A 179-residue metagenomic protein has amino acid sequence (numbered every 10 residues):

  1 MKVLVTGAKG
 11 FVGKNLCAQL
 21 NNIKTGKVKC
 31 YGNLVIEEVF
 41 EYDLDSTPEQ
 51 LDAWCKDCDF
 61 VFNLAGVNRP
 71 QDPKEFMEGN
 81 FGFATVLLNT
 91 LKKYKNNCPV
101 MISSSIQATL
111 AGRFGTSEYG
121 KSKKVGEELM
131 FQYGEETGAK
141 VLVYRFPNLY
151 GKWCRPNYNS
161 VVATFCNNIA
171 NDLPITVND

Functional and structural regions predicted by a protein language model:
M1-G26: N-terminal Rossmann NAD(P)H-binding glycine-rich loop of SDR-like oxidoreductase domains
T6, G10, M77-F81, T116-K124 (+1 more regions): Short-chain dehydrogenase/reductase
T25-L51: Adenosine-cofactor binding site in Rossmann-like domains, unifying the SAM/SAH pocket of S-adenosylmethionine-dependent
D45-F81, V86, T90-Y94, Q107-F114: NAD(P)H-binding glycine-rich loop region in Rossmannoid oxidoreductase-like domains and their noncatalytic homologs
N68, S105-L110, P147-C154: Active-site segment of SDR-like NAD(P)-dependent oxidoreductases
T85-E128, G134-Y144: Conserved Rossmann-fold NAD(P)-dependent oxidoreductase catalytic core, especially the SDR/UDP-sugar
F131-D179: NAD(P)-dependent short-chain dehydrogenase/reductase
